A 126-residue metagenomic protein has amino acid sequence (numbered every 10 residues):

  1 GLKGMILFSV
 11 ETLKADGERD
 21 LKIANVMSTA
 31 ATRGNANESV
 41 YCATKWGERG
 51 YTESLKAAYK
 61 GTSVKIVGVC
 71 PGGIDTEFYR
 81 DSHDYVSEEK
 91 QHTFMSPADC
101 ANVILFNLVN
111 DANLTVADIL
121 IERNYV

Functional and structural regions predicted by a protein language model:
S9, T44: Active-site helix of classical SDR
D16-G17, R33, S54-V64: Active-site-adjacent segment of SDR/Rossmann-fold oxidoreductases
S28: Residue(s) in the substrate-gating loop at a strand-loop-helix junction that position the organic substrate next
R33-S39: Active-site loop immediately N-terminal to the catalytic Tyr-X3-Lys motif of short-chain dehydrogenase/reductase
G68-V69, E88-V126: C-terminal helical subdomain
C70-S82: Short beta-loop-alpha junction of Rossmann-like oxidoreductase domains
